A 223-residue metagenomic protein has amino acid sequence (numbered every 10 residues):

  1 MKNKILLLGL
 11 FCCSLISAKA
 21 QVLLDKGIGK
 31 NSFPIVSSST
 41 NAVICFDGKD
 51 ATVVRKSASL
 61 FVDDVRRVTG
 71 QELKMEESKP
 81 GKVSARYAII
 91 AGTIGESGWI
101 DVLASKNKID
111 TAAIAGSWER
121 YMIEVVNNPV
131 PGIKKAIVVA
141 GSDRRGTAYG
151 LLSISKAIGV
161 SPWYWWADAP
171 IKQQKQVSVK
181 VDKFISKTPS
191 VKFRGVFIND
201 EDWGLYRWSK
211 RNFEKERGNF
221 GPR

Functional and structural regions predicted by a protein language model:
M1-K4: Positively charged n-region of N-terminal signal peptides that target proteins for export
L6-F11, A18-N127, V181-D182: Acidic, contiguous N-terminal accessory segments
C12-S14, S153: Alpha-helical transmembrane segments and their juxtamembrane interfaces
I16-S17, K156: Residues in and immediately flanking transmembrane alpha helices
S57-L60, D64-R66, V83, A104-R223: Feature activates predominantly on carbohydrate-active enzymes
